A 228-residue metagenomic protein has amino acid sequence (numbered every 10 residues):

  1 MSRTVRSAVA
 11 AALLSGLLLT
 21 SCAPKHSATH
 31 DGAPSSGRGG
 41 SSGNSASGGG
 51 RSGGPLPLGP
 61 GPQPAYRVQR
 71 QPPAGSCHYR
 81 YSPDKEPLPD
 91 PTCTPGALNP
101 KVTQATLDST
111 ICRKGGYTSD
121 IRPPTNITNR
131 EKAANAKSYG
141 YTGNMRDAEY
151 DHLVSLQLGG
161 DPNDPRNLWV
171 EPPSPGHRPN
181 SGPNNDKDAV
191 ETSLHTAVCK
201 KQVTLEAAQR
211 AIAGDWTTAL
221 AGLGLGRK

Functional and structural regions predicted by a protein language model:
S2-A148, L158-K228: Nuclease and nuclease-like effector domains acting on nucleic acids or nucleotide cofactors
S155: Short active-site segment of divalent metal-dependent hydrolases/proteases that encodes the spacing between
